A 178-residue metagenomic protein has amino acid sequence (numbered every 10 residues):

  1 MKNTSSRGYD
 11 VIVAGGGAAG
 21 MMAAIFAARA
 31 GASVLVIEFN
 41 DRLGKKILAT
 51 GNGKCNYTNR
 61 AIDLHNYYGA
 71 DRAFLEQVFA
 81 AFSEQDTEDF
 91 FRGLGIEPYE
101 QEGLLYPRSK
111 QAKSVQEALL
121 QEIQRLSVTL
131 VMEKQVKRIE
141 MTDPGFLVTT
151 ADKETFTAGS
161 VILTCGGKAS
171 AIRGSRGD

Functional and structural regions predicted by a protein language model:
M1-G8: A short, basic/flexible loop-to-alpha-helix module at the beginning of a structural domain
G8-D10, Q101, E133, A158: Phosphate-coordination loops involved in phosphoryl transfer and adenosine-cofactor binding
Y9-V36: N-terminal Rossmann-like FAD-binding beta1-loop-alpha1 element of flavoenzymes
D10-V11, S33-L35, K46, K54-C55 (+2 more regions): Structural motif
V13, G17-A19, R42, G167-A169: Residue-level detector of alpha-helix initiation sites
M22, F26, F39, I47 (+1 more regions): Hydrophobic/aromatic ligand-binding patch that stacks against planar heteroaromatic rings of cofactors or nucleotides
F39-T129, K134: Conserved N-terminal/central alpha/beta ligand/cofactor-binding core
K113-S114, A118-D178: Predominantly flavin-linked oxidoreductase catalytic cores and closely associated redox partners
